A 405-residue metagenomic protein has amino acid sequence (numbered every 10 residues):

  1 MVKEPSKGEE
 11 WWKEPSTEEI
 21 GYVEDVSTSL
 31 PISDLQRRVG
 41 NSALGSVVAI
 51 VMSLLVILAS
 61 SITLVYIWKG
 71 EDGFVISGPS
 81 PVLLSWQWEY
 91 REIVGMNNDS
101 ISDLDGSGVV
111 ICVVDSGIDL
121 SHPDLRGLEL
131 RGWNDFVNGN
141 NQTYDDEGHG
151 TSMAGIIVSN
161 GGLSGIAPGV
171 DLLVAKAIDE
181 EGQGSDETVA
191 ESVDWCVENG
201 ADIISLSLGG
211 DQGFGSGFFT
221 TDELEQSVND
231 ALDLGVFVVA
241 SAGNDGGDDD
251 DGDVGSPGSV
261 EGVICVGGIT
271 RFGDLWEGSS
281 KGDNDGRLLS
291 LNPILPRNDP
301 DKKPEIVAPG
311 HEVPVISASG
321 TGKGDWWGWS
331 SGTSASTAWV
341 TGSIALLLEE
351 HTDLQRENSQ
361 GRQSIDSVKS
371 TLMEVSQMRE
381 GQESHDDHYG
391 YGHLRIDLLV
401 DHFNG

Functional and structural regions predicted by a protein language model:
V2-S33: N-terminal intrinsically disordered, acidic low-complexity segments at the extreme N-terminus
V2-W12, S42-G45, W68, A177-G262 (+3 more regions): Substrate-binding/access-modulating region of protease and related hydrolase catalytic domains
S33-M52, V65-C112, V137-Y144, W276-S279 (+2 more regions): N-terminal domain-start motif of subtilase-like serine proteases
D99-V114, I118-R131, N141-S185, S259-G262 (+3 more regions): Subtilisin-like serine protease catalytic core
V110-V114, G165, D171-K176, V197 (+7 more regions): Structural recognition of the beta-strand scaffold that forms the well-ordered cores of secreted hydrolase catalytic
G117-L120, F136-V137, Q142, L163 (+8 more regions): Solvent-exposed loop/turn segments at secondary-structure junctions within structured extracellular/periplasmic domains
P123-L125, A167, G268-R271, L275-S280 (+1 more regions): Catalytic-core environment of secreted peptidases
A177, G310-H385: Hydrolase catalytic cores
